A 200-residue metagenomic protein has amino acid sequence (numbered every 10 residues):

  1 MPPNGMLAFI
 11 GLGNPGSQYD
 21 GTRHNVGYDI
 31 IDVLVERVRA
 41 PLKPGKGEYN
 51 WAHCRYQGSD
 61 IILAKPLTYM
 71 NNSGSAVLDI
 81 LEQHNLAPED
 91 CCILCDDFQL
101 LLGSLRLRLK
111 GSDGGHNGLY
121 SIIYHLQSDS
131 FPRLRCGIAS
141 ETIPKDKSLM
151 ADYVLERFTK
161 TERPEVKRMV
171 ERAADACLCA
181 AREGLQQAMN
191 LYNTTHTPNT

Functional and structural regions predicted by a protein language model:
M1-K110, Y120-R135, E141-D152, E156 (+2 more regions): Nucleotide and nucleotide-moiety/phosphate-recognizing core
G115-G118: Hydrophobic alpha-helical segments within soluble ligand-binding/sensing domains
